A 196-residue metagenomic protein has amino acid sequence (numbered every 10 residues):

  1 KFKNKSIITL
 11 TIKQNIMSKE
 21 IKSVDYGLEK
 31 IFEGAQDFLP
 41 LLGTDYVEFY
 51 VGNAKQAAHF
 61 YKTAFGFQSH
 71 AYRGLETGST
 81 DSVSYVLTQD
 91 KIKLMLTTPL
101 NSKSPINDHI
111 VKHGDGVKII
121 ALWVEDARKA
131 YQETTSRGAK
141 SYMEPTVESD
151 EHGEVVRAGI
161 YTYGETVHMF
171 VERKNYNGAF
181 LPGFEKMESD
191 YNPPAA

Functional and structural regions predicted by a protein language model:
K1-I16: Short, Lys/Arg-enriched N-terminal segments with co-localized hydrophobic residues within the first ~10-30 amino acids
S18, V24-E29, L39-L42, E48-K93 (+3 more regions): Core segments of cupin and vicinal oxygen chelate
S18-K55, V117-I120, N177-A196: N-terminal beta-strand motif that seeds the catalytic metal site of vicinal oxygen chelate
G34, R73-E76, P105-I110, A121 (+3 more regions): Catalytic micro-motifs at enzyme active sites that drive phosphoryl/nucleotidyl and oxygen chemistry
L42-G52, Y85-V86, P105-E133, R137 (+2 more regions): Vicinal oxygen chelate
E148-N192: Internal, well-ordered alpha/beta segment that forms a basic, Gly-enriched binding/recognition surface
